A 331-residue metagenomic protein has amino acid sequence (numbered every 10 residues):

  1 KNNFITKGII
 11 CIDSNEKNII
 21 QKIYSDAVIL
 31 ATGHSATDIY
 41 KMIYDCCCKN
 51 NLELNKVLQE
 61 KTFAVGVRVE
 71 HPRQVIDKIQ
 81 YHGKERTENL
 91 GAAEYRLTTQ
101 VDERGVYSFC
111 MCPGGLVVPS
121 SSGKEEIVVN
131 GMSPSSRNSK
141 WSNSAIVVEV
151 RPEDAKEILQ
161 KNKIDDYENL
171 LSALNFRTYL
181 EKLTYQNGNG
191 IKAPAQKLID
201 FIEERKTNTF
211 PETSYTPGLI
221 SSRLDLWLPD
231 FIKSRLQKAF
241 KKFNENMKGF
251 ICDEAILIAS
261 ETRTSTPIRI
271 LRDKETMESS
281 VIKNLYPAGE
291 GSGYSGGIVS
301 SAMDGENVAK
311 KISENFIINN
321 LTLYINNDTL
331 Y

Functional and structural regions predicted by a protein language model:
K1-Y331: Residues forming the flavin
